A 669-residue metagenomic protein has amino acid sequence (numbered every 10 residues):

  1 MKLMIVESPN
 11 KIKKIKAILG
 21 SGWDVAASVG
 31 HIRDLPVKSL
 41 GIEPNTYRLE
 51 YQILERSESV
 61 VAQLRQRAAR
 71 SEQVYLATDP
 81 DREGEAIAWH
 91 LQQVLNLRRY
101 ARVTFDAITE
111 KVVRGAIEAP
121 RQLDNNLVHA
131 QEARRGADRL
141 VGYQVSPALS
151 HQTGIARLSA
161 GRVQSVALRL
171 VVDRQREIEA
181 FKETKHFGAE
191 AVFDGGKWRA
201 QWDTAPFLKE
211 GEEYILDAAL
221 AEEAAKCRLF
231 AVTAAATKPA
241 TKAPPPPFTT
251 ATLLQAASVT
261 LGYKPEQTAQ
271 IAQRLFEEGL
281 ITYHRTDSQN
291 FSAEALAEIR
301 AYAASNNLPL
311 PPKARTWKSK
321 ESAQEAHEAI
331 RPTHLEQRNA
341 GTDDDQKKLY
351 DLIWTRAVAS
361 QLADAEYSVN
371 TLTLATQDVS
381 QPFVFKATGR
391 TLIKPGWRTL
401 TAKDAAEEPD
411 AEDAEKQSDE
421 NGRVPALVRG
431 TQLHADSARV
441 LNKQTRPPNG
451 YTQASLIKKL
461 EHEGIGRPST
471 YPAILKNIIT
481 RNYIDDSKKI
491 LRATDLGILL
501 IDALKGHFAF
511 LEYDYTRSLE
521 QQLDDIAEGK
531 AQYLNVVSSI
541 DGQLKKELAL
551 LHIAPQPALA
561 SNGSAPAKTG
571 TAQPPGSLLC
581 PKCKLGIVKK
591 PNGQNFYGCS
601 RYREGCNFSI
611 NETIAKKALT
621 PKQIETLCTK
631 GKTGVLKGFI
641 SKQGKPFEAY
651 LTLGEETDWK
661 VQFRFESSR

Functional and structural regions predicted by a protein language model:
M1-R135, Q144, A405-E408, H434: Intrinsically disordered, low-complexity regulatory segments
K2, K14, W23, R99 (+4 more regions): Basic, low-complexity terminal or inter-domain segments flanking catalytic cores
P9-I12, V29-L35, P80-G84, D106-K111 (+8 more regions): Conserved nucleotide-binding/hydrolysis micro-motifs of P-loop NTPases
V112-F193, T237-K238: C-terminal or mid-to-C-terminal helical accessory/interaction module adjacent to the motor/catalytic core
L208-P246, V428-T431: Metal- or metallocofactor-binding catalytic centers and their adjacent structured scaffolds across diverse enzyme
A235, A243-A257, T282-T286, P447-K459: Short acidic, hydrophobic short linear motifs in intrinsically disordered regions
T260-K264: A conserved hydrophobic secondary-structure block that centers on an alpha-helix together with its immediately flanking
